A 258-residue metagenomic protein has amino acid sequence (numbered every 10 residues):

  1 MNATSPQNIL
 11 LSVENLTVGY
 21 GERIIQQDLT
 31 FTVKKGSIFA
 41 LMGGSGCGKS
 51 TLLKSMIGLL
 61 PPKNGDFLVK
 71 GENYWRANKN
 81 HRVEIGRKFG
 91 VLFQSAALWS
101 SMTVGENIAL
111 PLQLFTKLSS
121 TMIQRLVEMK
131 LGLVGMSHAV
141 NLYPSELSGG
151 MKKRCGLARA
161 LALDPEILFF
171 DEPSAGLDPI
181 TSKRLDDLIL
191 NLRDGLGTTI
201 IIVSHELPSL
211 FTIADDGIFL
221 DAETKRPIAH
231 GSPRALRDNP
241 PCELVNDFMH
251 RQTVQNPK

Functional and structural regions predicted by a protein language model:
M42-G44: The feature captures the beta-strand-to-loop junction immediately N-terminal to the Walker
I57: Helix-to-loop junction immediately C-terminal to a conserved catalytic motif
D66-E84: ABC ATPase NBD Q-loop/coupling interface
S120-H138: Conserved ABC ATPase "signature" region
Y143-L147, M151: Conserved ABC ATPase signature
A162-E166: A short, proline-enriched helix->beta-strand linker immediately N-terminal to the Walker B motif in ABC-type P-loop
L168-D171: Catalytic Walker B motif of ABC-type/P-loop ATPase nucleotide-binding domains
